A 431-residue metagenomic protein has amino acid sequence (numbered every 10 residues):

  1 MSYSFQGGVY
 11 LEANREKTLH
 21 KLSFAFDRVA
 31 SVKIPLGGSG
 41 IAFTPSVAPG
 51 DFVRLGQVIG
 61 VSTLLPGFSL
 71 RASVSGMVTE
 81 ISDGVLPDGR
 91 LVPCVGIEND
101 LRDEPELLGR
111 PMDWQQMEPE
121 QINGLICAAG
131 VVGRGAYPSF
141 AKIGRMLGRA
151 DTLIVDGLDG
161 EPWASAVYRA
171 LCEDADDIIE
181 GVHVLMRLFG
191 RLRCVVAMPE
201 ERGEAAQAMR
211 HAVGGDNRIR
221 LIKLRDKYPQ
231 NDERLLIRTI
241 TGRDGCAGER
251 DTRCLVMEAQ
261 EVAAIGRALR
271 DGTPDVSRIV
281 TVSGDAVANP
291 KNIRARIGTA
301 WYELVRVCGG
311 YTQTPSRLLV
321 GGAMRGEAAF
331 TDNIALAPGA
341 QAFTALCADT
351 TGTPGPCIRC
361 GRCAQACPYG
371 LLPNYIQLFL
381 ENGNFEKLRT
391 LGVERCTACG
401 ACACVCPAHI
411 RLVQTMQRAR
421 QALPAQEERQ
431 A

Functional and structural regions predicted by a protein language model:
M1-S46: N-terminal, Lys/Arg-enriched amphipathic/low-complexity engagement segments that precede the first folded domain
F43-F52, G56: Short histidine-centered loop motifs in beta-beta connectors
V53-G67, V92-N99: Short hydrophobic beta/alpha edge segments that flank linear recognition/processing sites
G76-V78: Conserved hydrophobic positions within beta-strands
V85-L147, G203: Acidic low-complexity segments
P105-E106, L153-V167, A286: Gly-rich Lys/Arg/Thr-decorated short loops/hinges at beta-loop-alpha junctions or inter-strand turns that position
I143, R191-W301, V307-T312, G322: Hydrophobic alpha-helical positions that pack around
Q341-P354, A364, P368-A431: Ferredoxin-type iron-sulfur electron-transfer modules in oxidoreductases and energy-metabolism complexes
